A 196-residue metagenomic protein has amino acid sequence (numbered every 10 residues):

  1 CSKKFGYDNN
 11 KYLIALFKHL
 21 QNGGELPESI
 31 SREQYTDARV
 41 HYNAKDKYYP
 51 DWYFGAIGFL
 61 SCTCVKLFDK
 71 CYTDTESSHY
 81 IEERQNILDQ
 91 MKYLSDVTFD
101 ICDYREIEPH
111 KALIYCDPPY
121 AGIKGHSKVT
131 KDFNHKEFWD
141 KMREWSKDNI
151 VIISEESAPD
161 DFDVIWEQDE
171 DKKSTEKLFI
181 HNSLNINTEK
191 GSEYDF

Functional and structural regions predicted by a protein language model:
C1-N9, F59, D96-C116, Y120-F196: Class I S-adenosyl-L-methionine
S2-Y104: Class I S-adenosyl-L-methionine-dependent methyltransferase module
